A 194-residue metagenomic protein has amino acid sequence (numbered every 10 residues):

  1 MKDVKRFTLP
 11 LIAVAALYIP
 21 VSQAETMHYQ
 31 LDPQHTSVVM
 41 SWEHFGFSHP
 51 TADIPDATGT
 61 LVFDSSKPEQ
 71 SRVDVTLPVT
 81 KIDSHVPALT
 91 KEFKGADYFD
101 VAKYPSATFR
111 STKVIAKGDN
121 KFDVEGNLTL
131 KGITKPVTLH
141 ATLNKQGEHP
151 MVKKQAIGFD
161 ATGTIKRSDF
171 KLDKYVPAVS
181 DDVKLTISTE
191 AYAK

Functional and structural regions predicted by a protein language model:
M1-R6: Positively charged n-region of N-terminal signal peptides that target proteins for export
T8-Y18: Bacterial N-terminal signal peptides
Q23-K194: Low-complexity, acidic/polar, glycine-enriched regions of mature
